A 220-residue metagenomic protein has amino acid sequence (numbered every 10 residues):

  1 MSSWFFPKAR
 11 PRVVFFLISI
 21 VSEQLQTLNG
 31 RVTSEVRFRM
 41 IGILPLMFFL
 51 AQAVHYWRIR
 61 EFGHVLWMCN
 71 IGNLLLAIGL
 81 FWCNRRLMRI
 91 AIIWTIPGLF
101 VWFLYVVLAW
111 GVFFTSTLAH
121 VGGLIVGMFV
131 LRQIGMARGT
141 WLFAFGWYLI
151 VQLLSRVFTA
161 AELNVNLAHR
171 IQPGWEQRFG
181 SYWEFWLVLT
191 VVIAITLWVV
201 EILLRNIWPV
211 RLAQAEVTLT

Functional and structural regions predicted by a protein language model:
Q26-L44: N-terminal membrane topogenic signal
L46-N73: Hydrophobic transmembrane alpha-helices
L46-V54, T95-V106, G146-V157: Aromatic-anchored segments of alpha-helical transmembrane domains
V54-F62, Y105-F114, I134: Membrane-interface helix caps and helix-loop-helix hairpins in membrane proteins
I71-L80, V121-R132, W186-I202: Hydrophobic cores of alpha-helical transmembrane segments in multi-pass inner/ER membrane proteins, independent
M88-I96, S116: Cytoplasmic-side transmembrane-helix entry/capping segments in multi-pass membrane proteins
A109-Q152: A contiguous pocket-lining binding segment that forms or flanks enzyme active sites
A160-V200: Membrane-interface transmembrane-helix boundary segments in multi-pass integral membrane proteins
